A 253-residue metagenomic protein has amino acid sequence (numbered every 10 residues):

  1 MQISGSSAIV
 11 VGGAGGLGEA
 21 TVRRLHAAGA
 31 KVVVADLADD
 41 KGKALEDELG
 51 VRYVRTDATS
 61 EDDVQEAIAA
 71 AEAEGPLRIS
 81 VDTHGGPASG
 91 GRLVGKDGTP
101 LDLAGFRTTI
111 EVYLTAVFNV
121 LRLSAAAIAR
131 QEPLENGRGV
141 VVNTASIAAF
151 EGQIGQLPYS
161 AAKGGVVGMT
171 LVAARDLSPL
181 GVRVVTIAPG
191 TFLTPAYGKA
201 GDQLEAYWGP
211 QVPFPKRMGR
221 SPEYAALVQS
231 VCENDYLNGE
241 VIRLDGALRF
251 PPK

Functional and structural regions predicted by a protein language model:
G86-R107, A126, R130-E135, G155-P158 (+2 more regions): Conserved mid-core segment of classical short-chain dehydrogenase/reductases
T99-N119, V142, V166: Catalytic Tyr-X3-Lys loop
L121, A162, T170: Active-site helix of classical SDR
A126, A174-D176: Alpha-helical segment proximal to the catalytic Tyr-Lys
S146: Residue(s) in the substrate-gating loop at a strand-loop-helix junction that position the organic substrate next
E151, N238-K253: Short C-terminal tail/terminal secondary-structure segment of NAD(P)H-dependent dehydrogenase/reductase domains
S178-R183, L237-E240: Short, small/polar-rich loop/turn modules that mediate ligand/substrate recognition or access, typified
V212-Y224: A conserved structural motif in NAD(P)-dependent oxidoreductases
